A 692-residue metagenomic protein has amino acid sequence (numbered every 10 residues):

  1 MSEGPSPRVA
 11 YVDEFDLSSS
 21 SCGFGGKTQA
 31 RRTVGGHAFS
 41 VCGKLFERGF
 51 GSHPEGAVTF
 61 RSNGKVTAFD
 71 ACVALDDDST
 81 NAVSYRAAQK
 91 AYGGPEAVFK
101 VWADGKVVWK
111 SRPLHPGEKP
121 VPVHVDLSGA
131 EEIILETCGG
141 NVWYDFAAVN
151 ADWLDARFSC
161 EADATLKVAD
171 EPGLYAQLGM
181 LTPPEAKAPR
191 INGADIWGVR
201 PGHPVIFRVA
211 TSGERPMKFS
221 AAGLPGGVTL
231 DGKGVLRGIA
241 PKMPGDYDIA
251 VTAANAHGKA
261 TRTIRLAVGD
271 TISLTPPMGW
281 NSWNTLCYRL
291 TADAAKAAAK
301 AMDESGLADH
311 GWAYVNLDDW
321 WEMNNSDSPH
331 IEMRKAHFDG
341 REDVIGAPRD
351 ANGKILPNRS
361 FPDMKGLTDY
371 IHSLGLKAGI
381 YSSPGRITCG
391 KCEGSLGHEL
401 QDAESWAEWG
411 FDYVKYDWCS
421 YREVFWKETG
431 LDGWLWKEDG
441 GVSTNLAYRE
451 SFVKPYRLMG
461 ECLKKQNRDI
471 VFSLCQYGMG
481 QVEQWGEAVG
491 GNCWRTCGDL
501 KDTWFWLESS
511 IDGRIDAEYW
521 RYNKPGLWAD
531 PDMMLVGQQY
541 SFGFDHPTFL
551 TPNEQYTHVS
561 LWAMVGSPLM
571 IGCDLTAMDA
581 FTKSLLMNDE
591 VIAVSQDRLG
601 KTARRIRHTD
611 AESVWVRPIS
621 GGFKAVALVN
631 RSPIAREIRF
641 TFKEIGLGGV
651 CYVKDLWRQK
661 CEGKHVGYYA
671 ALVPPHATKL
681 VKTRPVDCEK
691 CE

Functional and structural regions predicted by a protein language model:
M1-G179: Gly-Asp-aromatic-enriched flexible segments
A188-P216: Solvent-exposed, low-complexity, repeat-rich "mucin-like" stalks and linkers
V209, P244-H257: A short beta-strand micro-motif common to beta-rich folds, especially ectodomain repeats
G226-K242: Strand-loop-strand motifs at the edges of beta-sheets in extracellular beta-sandwich domains
N284, A298, M302-S443: Aromatic-lined carbohydrate-binding/catalytic grooves of carbohydrate-active enzymes
Q401, K464-D574: Glycan-recognition surfaces
Y556, W562-V565, M570-G572, H608-L647: Carbohydrate-binding surface patches
K664-E692: C-terminal beta-strand-rich structural cap/linker in extracellular carbohydrate-active enzymes
